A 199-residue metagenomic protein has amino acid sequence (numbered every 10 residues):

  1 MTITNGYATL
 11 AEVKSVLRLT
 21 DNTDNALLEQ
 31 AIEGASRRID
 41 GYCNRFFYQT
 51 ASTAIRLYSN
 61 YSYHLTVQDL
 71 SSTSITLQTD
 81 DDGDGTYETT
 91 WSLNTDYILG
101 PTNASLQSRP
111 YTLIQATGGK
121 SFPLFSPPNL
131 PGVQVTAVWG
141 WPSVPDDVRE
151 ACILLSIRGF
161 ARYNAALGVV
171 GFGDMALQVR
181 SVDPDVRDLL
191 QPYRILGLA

Functional and structural regions predicted by a protein language model:
M1-A199: Divalent metal-cofactor coordination and adjacent catalytic microenvironments
